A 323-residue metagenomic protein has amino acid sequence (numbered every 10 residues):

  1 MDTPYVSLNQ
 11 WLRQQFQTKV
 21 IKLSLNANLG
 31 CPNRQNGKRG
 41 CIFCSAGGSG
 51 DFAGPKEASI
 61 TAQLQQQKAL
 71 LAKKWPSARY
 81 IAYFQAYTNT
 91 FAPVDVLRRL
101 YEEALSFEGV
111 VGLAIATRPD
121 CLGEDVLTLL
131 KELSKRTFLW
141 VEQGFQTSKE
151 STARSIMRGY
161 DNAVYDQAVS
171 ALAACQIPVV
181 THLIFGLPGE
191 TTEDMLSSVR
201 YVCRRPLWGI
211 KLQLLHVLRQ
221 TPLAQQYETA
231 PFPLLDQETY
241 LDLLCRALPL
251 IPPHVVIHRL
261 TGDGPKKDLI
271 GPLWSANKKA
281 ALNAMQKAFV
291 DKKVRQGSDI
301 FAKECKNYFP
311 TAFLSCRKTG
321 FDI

Functional and structural regions predicted by a protein language model:
M1-I81: N-terminal [4Fe-4S]-dependent radical SAM core
D2-Q10, Q17-V20, G209, V217-I323: Auxiliary Fe-S-binding modules of radical SAM enzymes
I21-L25, Y80-A82, L113-I115, L139-Q143 (+3 more regions): Hydrophobic faces of well-ordered beta-strands that scaffold small-molecule active sites in alpha/beta enzyme cores
L29, A86-T90, P119-C121, F145-K149 (+3 more regions): Active-site-proximal loop/turn and secondary-structure-junction residues that shape catalytic pockets, frequently
G47-Q67, L71-V94, G109-L122, F138-V164 (+1 more regions): Core AdoMet radical
A72-W75, Y101-E108, L130-F138, S170-A174: Acidic (Asp/Glu)-rich catalytic clusters
V94-E102, G123-S134, I156, M195: Distinct, well-ordered alpha-helical segments
A163-P222, E238-T261: Conserved C-terminal portion of the radical SAM core fold that forms the substrate/S-adenosylmethionine-binding
